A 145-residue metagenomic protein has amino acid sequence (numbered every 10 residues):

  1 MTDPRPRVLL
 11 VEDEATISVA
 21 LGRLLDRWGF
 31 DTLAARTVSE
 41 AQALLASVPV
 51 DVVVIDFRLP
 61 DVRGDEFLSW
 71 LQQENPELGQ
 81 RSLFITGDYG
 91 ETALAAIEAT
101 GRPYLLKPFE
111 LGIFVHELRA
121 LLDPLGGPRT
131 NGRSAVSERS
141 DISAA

Functional and structural regions predicted by a protein language model:
E12: Conserved acidic carboxylate
A15-L33: Two-component/phosphorelay signaling modules centered on CheY-like receiver
A34-V52: Acidic, metal-coordinating helix/loop segments flanking the phosphotransfer/catalytic sites of two-component signaling
T37, R63-E66: Acidic catalytic/metal-coordinating carboxylates
D56: Active-site residues of response regulator receiver
P60: The feature encodes the CheY-like receiver
D65-L78: Short amphipathic alpha-helix used as the core "switch/output" element in two-component signaling
F109-A120, G126: C-terminal output helix
